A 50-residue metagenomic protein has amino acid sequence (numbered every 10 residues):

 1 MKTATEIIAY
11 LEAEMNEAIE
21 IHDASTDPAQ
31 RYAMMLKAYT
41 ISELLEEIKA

Functional and structural regions predicted by a protein language model:
T3-A50: Short, charge-rich amphipathic interface segments used for partner binding and complex assembly
